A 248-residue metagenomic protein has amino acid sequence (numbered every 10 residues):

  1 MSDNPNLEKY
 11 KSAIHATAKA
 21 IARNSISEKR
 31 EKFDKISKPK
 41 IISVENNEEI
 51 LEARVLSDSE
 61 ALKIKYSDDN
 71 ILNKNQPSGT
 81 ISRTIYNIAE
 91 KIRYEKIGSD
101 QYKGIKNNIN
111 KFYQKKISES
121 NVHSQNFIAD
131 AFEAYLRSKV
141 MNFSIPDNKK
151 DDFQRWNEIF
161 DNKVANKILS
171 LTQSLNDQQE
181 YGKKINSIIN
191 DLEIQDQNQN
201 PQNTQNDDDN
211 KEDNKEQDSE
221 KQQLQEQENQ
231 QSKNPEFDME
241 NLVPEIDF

Functional and structural regions predicted by a protein language model:
M1-N176, I189: Basic/hydrophobic alpha-helical interface regions
E133-F248: Negatively charged
